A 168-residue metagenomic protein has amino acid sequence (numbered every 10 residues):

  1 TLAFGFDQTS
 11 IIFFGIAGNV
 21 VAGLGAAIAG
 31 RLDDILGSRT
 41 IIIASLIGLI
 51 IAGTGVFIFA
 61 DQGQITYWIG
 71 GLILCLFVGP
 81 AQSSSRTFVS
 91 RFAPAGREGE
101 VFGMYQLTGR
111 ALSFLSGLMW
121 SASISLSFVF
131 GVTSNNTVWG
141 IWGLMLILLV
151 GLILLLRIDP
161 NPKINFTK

Functional and structural regions predicted by a protein language model:
T1-I11: Short amphipathic helix-loop junctions that connect adjacent transmembrane helices in Major Facilitator Superfamily/SLC
Q8-T9, A95-Y105: Loop-to-transmembrane helix entry/capping segments in MFS-fold secondary transporters and related SLC/MFSD carriers
L24-S38, I124: Helix-to-loop junctions at the C-terminal end of transmembrane segments in multipass secondary transporters
I47-Q62: C-terminal ends and interior cores of transmembrane alpha-helices in multi-pass membrane transporters/permeases
I65-P80: Hydrophobic core of transmembrane alpha-helices in multi-pass small-molecule transporters, especially MFS/SLC-type
P80-P94: Intracellular juxtamembrane helix-capping segments at the cytosolic ends of symmetry-related transmembrane helices
A122-L148: A membrane-interface helix-boundary motif in multi-pass transporters
W142-K168: Multi-pass alpha-helical transporter architecture, strongest for 12-TM Major Facilitator/SLC carriers used
